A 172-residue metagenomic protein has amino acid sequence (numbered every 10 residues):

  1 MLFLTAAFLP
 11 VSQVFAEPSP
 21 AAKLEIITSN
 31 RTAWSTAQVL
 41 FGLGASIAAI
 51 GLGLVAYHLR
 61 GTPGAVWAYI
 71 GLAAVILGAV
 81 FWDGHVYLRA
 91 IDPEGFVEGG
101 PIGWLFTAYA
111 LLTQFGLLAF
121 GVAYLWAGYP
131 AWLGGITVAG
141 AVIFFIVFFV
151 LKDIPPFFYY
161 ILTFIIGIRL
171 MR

Functional and structural regions predicted by a protein language model:
M1-R172: Hydrophobic, aromatic-enriched alpha-helical segments typical of multi-pass transmembrane helices
